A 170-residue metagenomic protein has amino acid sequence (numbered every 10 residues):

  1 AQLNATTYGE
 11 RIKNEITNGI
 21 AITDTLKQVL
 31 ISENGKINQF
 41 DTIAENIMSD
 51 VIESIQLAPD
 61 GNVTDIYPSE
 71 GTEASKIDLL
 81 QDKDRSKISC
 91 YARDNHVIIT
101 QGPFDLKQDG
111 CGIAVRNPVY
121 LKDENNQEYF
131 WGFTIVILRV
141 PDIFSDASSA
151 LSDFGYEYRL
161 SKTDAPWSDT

Functional and structural regions predicted by a protein language model:
A1-G35: Juxtamembrane extracytoplasmic/periplasmic/luminal helical "stalk" adjacent to the first N-terminal
Q2, I31-T170: Intrinsically disordered, low-complexity polar/acidic regions
